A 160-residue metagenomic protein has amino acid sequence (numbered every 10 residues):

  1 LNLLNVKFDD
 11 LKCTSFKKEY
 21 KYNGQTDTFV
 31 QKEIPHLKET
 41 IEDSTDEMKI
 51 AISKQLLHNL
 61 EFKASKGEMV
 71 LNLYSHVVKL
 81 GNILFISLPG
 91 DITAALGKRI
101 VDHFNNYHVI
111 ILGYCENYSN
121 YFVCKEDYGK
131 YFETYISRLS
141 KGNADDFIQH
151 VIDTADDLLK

Functional and structural regions predicted by a protein language model:
L1-K160: Non-catalytic substrate/cofactor recognition surfaces at enzyme active-site rims
